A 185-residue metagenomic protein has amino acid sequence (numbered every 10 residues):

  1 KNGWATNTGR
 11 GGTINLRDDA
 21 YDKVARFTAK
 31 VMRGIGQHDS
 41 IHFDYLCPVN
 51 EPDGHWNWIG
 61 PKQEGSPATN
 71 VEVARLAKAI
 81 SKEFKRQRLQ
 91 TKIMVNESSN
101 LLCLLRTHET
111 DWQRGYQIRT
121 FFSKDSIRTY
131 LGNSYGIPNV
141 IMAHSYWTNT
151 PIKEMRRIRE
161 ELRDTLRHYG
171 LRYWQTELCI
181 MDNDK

Functional and structural regions predicted by a protein language model:
K1-K124, R128-L131: Substrate-binding cleft and catalytic face of glycoside hydrolase catalytic domains, especially the flexible beta-alpha
F43, Q90, G136-P138, G170: A general structural motif
G54-G60, E97-T107, V140-N149, R159-K185: Active-site clefts of carbohydrate-active enzymes
R114, R119-T120, D125, Y135-I152 (+1 more regions): Extracellular glycoside hydrolase catalytic/binding regions
E154-I158: Residues at alpha-helix caps and immediate loop-helix transition turns in enzyme cores, especially N- and C-cap
